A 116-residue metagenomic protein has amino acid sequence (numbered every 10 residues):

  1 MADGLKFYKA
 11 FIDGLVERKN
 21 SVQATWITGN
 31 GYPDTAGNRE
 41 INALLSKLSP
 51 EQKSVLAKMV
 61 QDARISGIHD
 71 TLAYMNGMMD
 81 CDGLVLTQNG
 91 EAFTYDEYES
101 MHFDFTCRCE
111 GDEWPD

Functional and structural regions predicted by a protein language model:
M1-P50, G77: N-terminal low-complexity, intrinsically disordered segments
D3-F7, T28, D70, N89-T94 (+1 more regions): A general marker of short, structured functional hotspots
I12-D13, D34, S46-K47, K58 (+3 more regions): A general, composition-driven signal for non-globular sequence regions
V16-E17, D62, T106: Intrinsically disordered, low-complexity sequence elements enriched in Ser/Thr/Gly/Pro
A24-G31, M59-Q61, H69-V85: Short glycine-rich, low-complexity/disordered patches
A43-H69: Mature extracytoplasmic domains of secretory-pathway proteins
M75-D116: Amphipathic alpha-helical binding modules
